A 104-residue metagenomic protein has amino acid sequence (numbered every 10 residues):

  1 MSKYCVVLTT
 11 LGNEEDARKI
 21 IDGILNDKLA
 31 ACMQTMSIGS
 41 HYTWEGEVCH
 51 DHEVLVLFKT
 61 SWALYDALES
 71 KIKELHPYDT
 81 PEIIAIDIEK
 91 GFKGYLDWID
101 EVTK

Functional and structural regions predicted by a protein language model:
M1-K104: Positively charged, small/polar-rich N-terminal and surface patches that mediate targeting and assembly and bind
